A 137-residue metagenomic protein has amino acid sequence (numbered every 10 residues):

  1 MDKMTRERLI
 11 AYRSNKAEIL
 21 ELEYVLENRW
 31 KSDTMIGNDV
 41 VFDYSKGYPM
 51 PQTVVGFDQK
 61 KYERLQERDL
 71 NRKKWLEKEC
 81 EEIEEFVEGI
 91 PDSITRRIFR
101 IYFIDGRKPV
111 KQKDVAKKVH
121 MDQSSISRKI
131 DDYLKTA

Functional and structural regions predicted by a protein language model:
M1-F86: N-terminal interaction/assembly modules
D92-D105: Short amphipathic alpha helix immediately N-terminal
K111-V119: Short alpha-helical "recognition helix" segments of helix-turn-helix
S127-D131: Key DNA-contacting residues within the recognition helix of helix-turn-helix
L134-A137: C-terminal flanking helix
